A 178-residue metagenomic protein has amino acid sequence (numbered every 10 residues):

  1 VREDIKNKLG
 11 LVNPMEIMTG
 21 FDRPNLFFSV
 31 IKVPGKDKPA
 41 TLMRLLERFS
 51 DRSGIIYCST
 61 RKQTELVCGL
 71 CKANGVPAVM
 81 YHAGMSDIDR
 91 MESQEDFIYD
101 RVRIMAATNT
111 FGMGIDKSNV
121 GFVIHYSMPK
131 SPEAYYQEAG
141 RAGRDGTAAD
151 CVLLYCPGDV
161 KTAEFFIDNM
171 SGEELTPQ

Functional and structural regions predicted by a protein language model:
V1-Q178: Helicase motor core with emphasis on the C-terminal RecA-like subdomain
